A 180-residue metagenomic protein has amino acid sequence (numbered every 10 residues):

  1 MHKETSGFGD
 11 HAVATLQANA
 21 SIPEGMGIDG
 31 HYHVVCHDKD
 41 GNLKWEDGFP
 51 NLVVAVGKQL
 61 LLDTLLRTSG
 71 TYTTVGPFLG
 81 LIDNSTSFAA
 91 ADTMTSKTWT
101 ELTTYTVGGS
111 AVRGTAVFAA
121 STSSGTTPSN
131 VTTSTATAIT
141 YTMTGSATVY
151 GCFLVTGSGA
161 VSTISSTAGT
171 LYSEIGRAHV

Functional and structural regions predicted by a protein language model:
M1-Y150, T156-R177: Small cysteine-rich, disulfide-bonded extracellular modules of the LU/uPAR three-finger superfamily and closely related
